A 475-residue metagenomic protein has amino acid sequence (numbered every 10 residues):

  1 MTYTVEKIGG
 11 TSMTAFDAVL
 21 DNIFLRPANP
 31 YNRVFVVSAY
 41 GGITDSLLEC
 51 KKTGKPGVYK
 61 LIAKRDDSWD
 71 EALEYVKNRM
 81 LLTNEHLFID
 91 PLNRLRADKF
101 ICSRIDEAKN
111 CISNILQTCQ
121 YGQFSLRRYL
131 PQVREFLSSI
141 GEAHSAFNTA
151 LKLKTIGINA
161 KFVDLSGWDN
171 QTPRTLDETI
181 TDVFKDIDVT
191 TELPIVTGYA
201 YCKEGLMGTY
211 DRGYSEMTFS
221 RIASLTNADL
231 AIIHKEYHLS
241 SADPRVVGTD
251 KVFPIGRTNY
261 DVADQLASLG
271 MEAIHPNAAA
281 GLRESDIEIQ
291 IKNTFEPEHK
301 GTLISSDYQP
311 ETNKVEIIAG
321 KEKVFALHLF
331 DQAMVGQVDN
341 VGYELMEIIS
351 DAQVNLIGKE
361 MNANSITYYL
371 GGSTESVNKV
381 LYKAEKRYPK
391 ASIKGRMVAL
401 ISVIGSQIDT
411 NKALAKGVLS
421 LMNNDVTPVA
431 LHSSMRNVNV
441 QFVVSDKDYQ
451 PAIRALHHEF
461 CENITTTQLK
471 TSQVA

Functional and structural regions predicted by a protein language model:
M1-I274, A279, R436, V443-S445 (+2 more regions): Nucleotide/pyrophosphate-binding catalytic subdomain
Y31, I158, I287, V354 (+1 more regions): Short phosphate-binding/catalytic loops that engage adenosine nucleotides
T191-E192, N227, D286, Q353 (+1 more regions): Residue-level detector of structured alpha->beta connecting loops
I274-H275, S285, F295-T302, E375-V377: Surface-exposed amphipathic alpha-helical tracts and adjacent flexible/coil segments at the periphery of soluble enzymes
Q290-H299, E322: Active-site C-terminal subdomain of aminotransferase-like
K300-A475: A conserved regulatory-domain signal marking ACT and ACT-like small-molecule sensing domains and adjacent regulatory
